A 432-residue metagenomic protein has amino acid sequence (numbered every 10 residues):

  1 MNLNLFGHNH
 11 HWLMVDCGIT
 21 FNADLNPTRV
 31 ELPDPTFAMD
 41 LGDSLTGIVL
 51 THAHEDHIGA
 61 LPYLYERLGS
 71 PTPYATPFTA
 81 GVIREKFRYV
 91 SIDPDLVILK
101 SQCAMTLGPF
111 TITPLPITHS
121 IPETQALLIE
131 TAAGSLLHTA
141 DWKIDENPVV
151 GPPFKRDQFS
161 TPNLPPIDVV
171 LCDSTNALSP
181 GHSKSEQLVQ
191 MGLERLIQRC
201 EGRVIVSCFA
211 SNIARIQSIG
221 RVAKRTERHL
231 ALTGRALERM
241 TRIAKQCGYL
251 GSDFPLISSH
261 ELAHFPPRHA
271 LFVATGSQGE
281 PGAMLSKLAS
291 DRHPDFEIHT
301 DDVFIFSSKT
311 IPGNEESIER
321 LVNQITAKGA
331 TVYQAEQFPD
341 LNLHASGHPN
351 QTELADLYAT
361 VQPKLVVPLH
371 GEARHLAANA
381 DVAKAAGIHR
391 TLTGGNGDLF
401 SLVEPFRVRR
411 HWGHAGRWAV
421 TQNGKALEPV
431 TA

Functional and structural regions predicted by a protein language model:
M1-V49, H54-H264, A283-E297, E316-E319: His/Asp/Glu-rich metal-coordinating catalytic cores of metallo-dependent phosphodiesterases/hydrolases acting on
L178-L343, P349-A432: Hard-cation-handling environments
